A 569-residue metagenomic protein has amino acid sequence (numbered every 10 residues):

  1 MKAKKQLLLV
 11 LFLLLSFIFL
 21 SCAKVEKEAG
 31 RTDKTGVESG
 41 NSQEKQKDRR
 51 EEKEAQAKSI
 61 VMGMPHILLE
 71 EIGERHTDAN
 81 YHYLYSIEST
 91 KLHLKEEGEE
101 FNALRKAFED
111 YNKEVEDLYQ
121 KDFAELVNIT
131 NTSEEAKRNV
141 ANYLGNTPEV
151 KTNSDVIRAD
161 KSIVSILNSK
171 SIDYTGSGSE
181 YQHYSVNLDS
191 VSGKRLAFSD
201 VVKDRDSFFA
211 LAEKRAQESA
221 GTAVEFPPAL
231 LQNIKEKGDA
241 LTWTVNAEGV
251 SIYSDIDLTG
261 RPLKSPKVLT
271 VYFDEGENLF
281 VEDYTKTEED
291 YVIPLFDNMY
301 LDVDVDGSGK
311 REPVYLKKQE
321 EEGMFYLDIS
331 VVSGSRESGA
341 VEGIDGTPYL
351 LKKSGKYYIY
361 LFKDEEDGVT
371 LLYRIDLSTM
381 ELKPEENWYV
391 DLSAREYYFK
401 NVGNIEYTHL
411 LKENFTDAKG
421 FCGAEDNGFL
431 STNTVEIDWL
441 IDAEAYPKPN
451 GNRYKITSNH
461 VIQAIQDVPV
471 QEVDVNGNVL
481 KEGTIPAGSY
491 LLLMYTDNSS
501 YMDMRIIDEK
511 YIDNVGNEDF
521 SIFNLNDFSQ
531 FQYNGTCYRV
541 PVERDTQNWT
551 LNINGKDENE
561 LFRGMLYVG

Functional and structural regions predicted by a protein language model:
M1-L9: Bacterial N-terminal signal peptides that target proteins for export
I18-S21: C-terminal motif of bacterial Sec signal peptides marking the signal peptidase cleavage site
A23-D302, P313, Q319-E322, D345-Y349 (+3 more regions): Compositionally biased intrinsically disordered regions enriched in Thr/Gly
E52-R75, V245-F296, L372-G569: Acidic, small-residue rich beta-repeat scaffolds with periodic aromatic anchors
I163-V164, G249-I252, R311-E312, G355-I359 (+1 more regions): Entry beta-strands of beta-propeller and related beta-repeat scaffolds
N298-V314, K353-I359: Acidic, glycine-anchored loop motifs typical of Ca2+
K318, F325-V332: Beta-propeller domains
R336-E342: A short beta-strand motif characteristic of beta-propeller blades
